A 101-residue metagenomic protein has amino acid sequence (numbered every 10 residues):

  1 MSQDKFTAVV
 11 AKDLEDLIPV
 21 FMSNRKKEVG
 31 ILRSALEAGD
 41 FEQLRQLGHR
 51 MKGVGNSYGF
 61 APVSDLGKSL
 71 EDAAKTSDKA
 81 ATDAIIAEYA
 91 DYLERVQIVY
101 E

Functional and structural regions predicted by a protein language model:
M1-Q46, R50-E101: Two-component system phosphorelay core
